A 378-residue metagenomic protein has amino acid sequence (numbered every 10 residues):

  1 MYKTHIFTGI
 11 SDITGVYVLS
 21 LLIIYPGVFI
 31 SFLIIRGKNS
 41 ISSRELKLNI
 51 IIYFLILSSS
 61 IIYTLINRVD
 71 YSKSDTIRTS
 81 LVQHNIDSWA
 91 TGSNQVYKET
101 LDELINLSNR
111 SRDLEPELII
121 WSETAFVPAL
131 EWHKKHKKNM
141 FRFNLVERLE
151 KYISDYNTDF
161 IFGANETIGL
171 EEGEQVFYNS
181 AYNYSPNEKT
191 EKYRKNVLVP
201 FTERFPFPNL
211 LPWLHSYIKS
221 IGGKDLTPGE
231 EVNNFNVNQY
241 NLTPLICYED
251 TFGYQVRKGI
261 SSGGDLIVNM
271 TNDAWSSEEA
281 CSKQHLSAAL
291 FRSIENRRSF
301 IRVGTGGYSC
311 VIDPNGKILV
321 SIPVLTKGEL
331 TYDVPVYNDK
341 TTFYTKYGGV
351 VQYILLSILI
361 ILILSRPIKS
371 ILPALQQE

Functional and structural regions predicted by a protein language model:
M1-E378: Enzyme catalytic cores with a strong preference for nitrogen-chemistry domains
